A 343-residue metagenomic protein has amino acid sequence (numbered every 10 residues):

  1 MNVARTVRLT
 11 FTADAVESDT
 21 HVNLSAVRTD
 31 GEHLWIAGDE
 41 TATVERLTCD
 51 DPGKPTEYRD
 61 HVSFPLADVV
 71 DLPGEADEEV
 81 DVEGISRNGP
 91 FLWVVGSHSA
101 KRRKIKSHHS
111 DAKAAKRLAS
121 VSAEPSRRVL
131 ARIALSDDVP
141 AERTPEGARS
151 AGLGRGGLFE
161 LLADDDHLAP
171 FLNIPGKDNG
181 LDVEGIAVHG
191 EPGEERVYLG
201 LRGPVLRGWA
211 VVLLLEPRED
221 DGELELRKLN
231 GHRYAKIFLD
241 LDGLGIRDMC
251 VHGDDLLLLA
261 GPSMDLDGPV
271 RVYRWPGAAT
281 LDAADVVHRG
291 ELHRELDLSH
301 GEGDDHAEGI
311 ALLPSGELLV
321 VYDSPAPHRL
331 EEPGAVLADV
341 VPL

Functional and structural regions predicted by a protein language model:
M1-L343: Sequence/structural signature of beta-propeller domains
